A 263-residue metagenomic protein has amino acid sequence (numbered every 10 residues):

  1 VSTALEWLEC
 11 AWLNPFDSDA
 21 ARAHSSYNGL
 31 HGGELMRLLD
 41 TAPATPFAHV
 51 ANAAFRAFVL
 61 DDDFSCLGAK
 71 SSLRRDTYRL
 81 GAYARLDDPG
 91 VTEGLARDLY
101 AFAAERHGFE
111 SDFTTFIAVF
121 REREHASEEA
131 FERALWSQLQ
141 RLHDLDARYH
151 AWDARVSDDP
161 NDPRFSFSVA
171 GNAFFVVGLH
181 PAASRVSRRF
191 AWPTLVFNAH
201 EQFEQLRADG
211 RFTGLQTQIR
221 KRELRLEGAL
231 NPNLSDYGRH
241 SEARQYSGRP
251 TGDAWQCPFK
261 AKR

Functional and structural regions predicted by a protein language model:
V1-S111, R123, A134-W152, R207-R263: Non-catalytic accessory regions used for complex assembly or targeting
G81, Q138, V177-L179, V196-N198: Active-site ExK catalytic segment of metal-dependent nucleases
D112-I117: Non-heme Fe(II)/2-oxoglutarate
A118-R121, N198: Conserved beta-strand segments of the P-loop GTPase G domain that flank and frequently precede/overlap
F120, E129-R133: Polyanion-binding catalytic cores of nucleic-acid enzymes and NTP/SAM-utilizing transferases
R123-S127, A182-A183: Short acidic, S/G/P-rich loop/turn micro-motifs used as interaction or catalytic elements
A154-A191: Aromatic/basic-lined ligand-recognition segments that form π-stacking hydrophobic pockets flanked by Lys/Arg to engage
H180-K221: Compact mixed alphabeta submodule
